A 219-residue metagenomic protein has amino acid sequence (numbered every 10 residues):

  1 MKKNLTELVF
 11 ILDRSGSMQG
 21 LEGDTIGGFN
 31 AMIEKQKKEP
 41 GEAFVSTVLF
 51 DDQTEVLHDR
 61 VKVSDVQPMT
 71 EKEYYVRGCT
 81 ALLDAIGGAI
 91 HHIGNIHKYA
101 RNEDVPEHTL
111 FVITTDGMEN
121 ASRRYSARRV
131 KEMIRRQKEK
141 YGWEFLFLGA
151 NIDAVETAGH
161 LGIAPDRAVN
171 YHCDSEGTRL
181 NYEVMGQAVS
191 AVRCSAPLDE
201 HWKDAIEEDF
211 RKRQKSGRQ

Functional and structural regions predicted by a protein language model:
M1-Q219: Acidic, low-complexity intrinsically disordered regions
